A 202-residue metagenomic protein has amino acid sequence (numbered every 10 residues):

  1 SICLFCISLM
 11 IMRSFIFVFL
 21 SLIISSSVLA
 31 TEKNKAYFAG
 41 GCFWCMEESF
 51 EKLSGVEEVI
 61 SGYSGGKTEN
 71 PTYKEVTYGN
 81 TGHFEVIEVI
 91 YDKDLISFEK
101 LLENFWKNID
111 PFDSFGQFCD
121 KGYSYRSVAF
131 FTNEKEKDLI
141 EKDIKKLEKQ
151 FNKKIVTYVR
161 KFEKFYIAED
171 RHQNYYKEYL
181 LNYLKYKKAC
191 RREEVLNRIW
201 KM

Functional and structural regions predicted by a protein language model:
C3-C6: Cysteine-centered motifs
F15-I24: Sec-dependent N-terminal signal peptides
L29-M202: Flexible coil/turn and secondary-structure edge motifs
